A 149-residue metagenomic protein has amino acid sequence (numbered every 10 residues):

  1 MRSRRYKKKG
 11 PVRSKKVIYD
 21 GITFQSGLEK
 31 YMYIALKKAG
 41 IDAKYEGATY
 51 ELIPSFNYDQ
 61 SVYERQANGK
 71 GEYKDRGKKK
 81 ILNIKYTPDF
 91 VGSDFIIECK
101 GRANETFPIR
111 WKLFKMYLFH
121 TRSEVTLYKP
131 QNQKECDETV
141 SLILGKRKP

Functional and structural regions predicted by a protein language model:
M1-P149: Electrostatic, structured charged patches in enzyme active sites and in nucleic-acid/phosphate-binding
